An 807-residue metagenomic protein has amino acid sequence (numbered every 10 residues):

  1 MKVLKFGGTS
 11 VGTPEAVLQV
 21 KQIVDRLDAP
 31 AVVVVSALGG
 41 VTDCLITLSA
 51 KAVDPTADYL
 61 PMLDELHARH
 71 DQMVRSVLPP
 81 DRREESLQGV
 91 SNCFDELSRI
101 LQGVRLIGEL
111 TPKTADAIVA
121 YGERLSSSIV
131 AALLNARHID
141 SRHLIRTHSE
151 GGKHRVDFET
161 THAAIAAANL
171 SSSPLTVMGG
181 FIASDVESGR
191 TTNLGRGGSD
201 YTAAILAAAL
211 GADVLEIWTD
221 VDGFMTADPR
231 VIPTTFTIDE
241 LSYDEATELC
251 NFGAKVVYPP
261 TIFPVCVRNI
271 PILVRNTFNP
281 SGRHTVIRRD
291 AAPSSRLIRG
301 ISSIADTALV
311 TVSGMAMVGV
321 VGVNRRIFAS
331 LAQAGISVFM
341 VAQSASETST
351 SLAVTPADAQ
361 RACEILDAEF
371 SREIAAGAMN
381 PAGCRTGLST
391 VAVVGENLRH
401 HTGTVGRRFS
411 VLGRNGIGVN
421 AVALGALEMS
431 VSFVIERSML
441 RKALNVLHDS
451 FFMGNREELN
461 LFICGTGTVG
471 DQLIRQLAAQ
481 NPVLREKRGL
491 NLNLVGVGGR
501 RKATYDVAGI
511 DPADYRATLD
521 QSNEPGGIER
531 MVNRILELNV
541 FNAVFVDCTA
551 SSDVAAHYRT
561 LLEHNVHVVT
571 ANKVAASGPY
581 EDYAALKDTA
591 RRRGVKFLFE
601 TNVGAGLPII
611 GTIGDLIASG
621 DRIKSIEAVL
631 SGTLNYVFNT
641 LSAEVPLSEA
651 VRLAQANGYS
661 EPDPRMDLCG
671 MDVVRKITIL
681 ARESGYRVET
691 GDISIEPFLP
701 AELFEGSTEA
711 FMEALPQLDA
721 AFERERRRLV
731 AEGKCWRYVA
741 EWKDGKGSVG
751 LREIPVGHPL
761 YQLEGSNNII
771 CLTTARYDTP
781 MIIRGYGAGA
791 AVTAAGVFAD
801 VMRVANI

Functional and structural regions predicted by a protein language model:
M1-V257, I262: Nucleotide/pyrophosphate-binding catalytic subdomain
A168-L170, R591-G594, L598-N657, D667-D672 (+1 more regions): Rossmann-like NAD(P)H-binding beta-loop-alpha module
S281-R475, Q480, G789-A790, A794-I807: A conserved regulatory-domain signal marking ACT and ACT-like small-molecule sensing domains and adjacent regulatory
A392, S625-L630, N635-F638, L653 (+1 more regions): Catalytic, metal-anchored helix/loop core of enzyme active sites in primary metabolism
N460-T466, G470-E563: N-terminal glycine-/serine-/threonine-rich beta1-alpha1-beta2 phosphate-ribose binding loop of Rossmann-like
S551-H564, K573-E600, A605-I613: Rossmann-fold NAD(P)-binding glycine/threonine-rich loop
T640-L641, S648-Q762: Substrate-binding/catalytic subdomain of NAD(P)-dependent oxidoreductase enzymes
